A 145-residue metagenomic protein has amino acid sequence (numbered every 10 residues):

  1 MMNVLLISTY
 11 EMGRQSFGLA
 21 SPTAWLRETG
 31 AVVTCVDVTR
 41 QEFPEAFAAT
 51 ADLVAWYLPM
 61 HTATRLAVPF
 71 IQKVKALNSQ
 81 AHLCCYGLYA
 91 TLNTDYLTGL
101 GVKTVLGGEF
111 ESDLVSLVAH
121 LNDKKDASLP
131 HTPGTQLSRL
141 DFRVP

Functional and structural regions predicted by a protein language model:
M1-P145: Acidic, low-complexity intrinsically disordered segments
